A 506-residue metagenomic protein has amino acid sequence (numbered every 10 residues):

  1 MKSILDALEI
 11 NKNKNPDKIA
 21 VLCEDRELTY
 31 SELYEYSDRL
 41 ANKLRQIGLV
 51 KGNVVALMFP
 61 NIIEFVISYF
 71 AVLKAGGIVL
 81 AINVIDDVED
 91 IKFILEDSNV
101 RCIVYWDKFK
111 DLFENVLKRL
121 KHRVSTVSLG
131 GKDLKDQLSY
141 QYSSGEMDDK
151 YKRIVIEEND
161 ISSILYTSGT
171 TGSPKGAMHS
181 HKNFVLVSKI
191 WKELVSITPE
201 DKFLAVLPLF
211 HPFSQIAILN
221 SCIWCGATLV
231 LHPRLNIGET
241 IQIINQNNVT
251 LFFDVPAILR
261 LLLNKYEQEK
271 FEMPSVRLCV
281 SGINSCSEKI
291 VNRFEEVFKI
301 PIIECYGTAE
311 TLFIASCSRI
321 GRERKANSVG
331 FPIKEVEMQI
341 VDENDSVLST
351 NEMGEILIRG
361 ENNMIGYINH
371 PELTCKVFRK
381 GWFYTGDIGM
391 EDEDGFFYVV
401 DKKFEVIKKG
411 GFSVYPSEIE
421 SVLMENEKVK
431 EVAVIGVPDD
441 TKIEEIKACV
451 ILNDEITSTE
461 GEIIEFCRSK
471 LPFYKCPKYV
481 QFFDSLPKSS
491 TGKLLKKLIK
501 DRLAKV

Functional and structural regions predicted by a protein language model:
I4, D17-I62, V66-F70, D87-K92 (+3 more regions): Conserved AMP-binding/adenylate-forming core of the ANL superfamily
D17, S128, G145-Y166, S173 (+1 more regions): Conserved pre-ATP/AMP-binding loop-to-beta segment of ANL
T29-S31, S162-L186: Conserved AMP-binding A3 loop
Q46-I47, K74-Y140, D454-I456: Structural core segment of the AMP-binding/adenylate-forming
I103-Y105, F252, G360, I365-G366 (+5 more regions): AMP-binding/adenylate-forming catalytic core of the ANL superfamily
V185-K202, F210-L251, L261, K265-Y266: Conserved AMP-binding/adenylation subdomain of ANL enzymes
V249-D254, L263-R324, E337: Gly/Ser/Thr-rich phosphate-binding loop
F331-E335, S346-V377, V414: Conserved ATP/PPi-binding loop(s) of AMP-dependent carboxylate-activating enzymes
